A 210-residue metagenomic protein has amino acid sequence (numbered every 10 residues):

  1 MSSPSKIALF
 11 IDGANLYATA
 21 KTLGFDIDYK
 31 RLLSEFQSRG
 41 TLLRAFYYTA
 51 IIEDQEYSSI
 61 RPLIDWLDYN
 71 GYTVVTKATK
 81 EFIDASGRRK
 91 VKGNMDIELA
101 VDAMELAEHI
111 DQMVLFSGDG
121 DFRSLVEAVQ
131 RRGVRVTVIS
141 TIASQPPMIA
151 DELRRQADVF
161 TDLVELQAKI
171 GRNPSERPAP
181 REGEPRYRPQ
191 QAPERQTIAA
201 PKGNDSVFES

Functional and structural regions predicted by a protein language model:
M1-S210: Terminal and domain-boundary accessory regions
